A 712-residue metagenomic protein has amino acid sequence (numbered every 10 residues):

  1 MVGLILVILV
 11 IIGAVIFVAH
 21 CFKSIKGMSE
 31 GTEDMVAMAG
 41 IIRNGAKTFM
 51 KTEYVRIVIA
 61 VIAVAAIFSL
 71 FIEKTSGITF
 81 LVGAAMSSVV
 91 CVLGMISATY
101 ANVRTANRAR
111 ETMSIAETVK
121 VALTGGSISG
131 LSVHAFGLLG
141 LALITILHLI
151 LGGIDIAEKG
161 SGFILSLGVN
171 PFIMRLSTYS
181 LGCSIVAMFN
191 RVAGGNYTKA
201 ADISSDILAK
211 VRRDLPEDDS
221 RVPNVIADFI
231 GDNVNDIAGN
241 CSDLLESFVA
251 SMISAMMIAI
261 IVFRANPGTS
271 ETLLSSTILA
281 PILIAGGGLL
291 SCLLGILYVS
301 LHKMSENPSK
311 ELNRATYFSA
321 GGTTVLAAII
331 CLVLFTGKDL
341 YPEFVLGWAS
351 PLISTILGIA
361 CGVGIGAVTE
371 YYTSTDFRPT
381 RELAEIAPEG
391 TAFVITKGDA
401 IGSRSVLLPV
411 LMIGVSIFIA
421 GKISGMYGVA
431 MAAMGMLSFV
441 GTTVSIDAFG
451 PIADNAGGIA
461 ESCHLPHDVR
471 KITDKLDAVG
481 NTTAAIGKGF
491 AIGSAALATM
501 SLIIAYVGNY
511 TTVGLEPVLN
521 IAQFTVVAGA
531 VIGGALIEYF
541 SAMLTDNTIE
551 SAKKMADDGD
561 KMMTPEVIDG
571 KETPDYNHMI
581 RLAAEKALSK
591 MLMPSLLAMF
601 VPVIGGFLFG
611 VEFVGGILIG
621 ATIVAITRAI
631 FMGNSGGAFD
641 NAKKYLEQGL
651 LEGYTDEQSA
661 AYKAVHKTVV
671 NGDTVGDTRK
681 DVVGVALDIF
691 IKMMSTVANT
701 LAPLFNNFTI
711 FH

Functional and structural regions predicted by a protein language model:
M1-H712: Hydrophobic packing and interface segments
